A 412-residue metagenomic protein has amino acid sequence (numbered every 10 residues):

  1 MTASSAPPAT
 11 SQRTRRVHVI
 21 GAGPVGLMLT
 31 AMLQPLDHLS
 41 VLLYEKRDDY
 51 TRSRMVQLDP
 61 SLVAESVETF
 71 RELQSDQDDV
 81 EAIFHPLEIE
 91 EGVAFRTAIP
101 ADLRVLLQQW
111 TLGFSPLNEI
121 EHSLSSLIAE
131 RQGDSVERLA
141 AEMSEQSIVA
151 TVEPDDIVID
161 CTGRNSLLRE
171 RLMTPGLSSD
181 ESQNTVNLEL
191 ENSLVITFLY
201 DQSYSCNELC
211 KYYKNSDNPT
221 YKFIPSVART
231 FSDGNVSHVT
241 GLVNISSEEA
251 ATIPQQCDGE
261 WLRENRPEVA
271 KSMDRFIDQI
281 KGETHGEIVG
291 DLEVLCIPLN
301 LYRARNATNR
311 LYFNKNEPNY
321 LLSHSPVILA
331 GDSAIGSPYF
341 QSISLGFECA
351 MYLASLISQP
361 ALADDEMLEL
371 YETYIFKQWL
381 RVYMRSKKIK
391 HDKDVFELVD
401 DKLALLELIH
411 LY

Functional and structural regions predicted by a protein language model:
P8, V67, F340, S355-Y412: C-terminal helical "tail/cap" subdomain of flavin- and related membrane-associated enzymes
H18-A22, A31-M55: Glycine-rich FAD pyrophosphate-binding loop
G26-L27: N-terminal Rossmann-fold NAD(P) dinucleotide-binding loop
K46-A129: Active-site-adjacent segment of FAD-dependent monooxygenases/related oxidoreductases
S126-E145: A conserved beta-strand/loop element that lines the FAD pocket in flavoprotein oxidoreductases
D160-S179: Flavin (primarily FAD) binding-site architecture
L209-N309: Conserved FAD/dinucleotide-binding core of flavoprotein oxidoreductases
L299-F340, A363-D364: FAD-binding beta-loop-beta segment adjacent to the flavin cofactor pocket
